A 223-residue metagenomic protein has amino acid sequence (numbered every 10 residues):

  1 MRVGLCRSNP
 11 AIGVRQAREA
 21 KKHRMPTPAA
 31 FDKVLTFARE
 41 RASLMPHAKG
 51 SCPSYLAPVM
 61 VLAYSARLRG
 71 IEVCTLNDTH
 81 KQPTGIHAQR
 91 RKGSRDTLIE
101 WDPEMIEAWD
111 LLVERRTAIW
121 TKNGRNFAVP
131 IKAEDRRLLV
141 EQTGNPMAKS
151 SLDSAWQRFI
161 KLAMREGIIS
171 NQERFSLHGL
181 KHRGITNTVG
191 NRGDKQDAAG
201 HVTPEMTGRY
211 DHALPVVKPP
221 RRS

Functional and structural regions predicted by a protein language model:
G4, R24-M25, I99, N145 (+2 more regions): Helix-turn-helix-type domain boundary/helix-start signal
L5, G13, M25, I71-P130: Conserved tyrosine-mediated DNA breakage-rejoining catalytic core shared by Y-recombinases
C6, G13-G70, C74: Basic, Lys/Arg- and aromatic-enriched nucleic-acid-binding interface segment
Q16, T36, T75-L76, P83 (+1 more regions): Phosphate-coordinating loops and pocket residues in cytosolic domains that bind phosphorylated ligands
M25, R90-S94, R192, A199-S223: Catalytic-site neighborhood detector that most strongly recognizes the C-terminal catalytic loop/helix of tyrosine
P53-L56, K149-L152, I169-V189: Short basic/aromatic active-site micro-motif
V61, S65, I71-E72, G179-V202: C-terminal catalytic core of tyrosine-transesterase DNA break-rejoin enzymes
D102-N171, G184: Active-site/catalytic core of tyrosine-dependent DNA strand-transfer enzymes
